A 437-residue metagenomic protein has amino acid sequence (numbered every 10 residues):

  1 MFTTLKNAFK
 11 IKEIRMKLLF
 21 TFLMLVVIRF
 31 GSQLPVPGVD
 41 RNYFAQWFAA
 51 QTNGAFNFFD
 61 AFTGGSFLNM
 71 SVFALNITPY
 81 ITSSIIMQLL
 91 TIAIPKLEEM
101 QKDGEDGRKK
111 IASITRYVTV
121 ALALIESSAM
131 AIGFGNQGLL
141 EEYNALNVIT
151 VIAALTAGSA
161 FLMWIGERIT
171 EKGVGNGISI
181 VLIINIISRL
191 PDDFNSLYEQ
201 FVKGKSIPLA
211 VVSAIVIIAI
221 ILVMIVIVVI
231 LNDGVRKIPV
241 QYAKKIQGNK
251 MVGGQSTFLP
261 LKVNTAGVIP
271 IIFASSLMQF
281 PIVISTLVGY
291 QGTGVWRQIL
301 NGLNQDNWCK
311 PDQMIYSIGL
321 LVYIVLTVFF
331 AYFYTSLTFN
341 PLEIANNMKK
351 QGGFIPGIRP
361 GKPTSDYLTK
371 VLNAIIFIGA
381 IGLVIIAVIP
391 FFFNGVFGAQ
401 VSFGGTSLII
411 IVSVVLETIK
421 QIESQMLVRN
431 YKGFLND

Functional and structural regions predicted by a protein language model:
M1-Q101, E105-D437: N-terminal cationic and glycine-rich segments that engage phosphates or anionic surfaces
